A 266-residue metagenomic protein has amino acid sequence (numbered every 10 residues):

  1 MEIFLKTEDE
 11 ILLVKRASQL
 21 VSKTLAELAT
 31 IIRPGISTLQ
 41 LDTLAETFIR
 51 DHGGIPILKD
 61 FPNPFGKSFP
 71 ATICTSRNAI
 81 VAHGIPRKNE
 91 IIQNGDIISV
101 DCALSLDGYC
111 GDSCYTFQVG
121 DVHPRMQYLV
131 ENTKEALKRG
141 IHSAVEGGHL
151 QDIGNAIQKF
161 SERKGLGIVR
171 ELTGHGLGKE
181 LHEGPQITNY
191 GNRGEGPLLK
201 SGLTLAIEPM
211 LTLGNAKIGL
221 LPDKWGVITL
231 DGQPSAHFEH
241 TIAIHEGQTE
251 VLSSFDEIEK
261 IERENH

Functional and structural regions predicted by a protein language model:
M1-H266: Active-site neighborhoods and metal-handling regions in enzymes and metal-associated proteins
